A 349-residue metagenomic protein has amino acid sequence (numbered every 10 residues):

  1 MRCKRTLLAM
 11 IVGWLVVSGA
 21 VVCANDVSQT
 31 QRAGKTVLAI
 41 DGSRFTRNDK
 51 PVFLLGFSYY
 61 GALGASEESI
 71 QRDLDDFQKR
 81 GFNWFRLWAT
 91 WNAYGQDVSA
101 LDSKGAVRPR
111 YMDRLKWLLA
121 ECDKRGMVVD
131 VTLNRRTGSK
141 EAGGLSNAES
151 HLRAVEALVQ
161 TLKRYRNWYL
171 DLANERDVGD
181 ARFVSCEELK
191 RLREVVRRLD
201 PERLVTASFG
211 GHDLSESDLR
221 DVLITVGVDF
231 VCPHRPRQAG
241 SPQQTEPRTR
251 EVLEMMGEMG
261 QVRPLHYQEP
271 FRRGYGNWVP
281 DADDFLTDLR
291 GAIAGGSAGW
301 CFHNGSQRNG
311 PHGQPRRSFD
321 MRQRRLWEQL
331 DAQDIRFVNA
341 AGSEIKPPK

Functional and structural regions predicted by a protein language model:
M1-M10: Bacterial N-terminal signal peptides that target proteins for export
A9-G19: Bacterial N-terminal signal peptides
S18, L63-G64, L115, L192 (+3 more regions): Generic alpha-helical secondary structure signal
V22-A24: Boundary at the C-terminal end of the N-terminal hydrophobic targeting segment
R32-H234, A239, W300: Active-site mouth of glycoside hydrolases
G34-D41, R47-G56, S69-L87, V129 (+3 more regions): Substrate-binding clefts and catalytic carboxylate motifs of secreted carbohydrate-active enzymes
